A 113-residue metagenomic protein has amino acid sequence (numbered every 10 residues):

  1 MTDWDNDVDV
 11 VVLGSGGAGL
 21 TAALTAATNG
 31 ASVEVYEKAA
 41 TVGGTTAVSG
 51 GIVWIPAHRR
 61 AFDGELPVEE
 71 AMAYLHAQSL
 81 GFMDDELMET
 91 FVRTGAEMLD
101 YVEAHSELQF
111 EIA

Functional and structural regions predicted by a protein language model:
T2-D3, V102: Short, Lys/Arg-rich N-terminal segment immediately upstream of the first membrane anchor
D3-A18, E34: Beta1/beta-strand and adjacent pyrophosphate-binding region of the FAD-binding site in flavoprotein oxidoreductases
G17-L20, A96: Residue-level marker for well-ordered alpha-helical positions
A26: Aromatic pocket-lining residues of Rossmann-like dinucleotide-binding sites
K38-A113: Conserved N-terminal/central alpha/beta ligand/cofactor-binding core
